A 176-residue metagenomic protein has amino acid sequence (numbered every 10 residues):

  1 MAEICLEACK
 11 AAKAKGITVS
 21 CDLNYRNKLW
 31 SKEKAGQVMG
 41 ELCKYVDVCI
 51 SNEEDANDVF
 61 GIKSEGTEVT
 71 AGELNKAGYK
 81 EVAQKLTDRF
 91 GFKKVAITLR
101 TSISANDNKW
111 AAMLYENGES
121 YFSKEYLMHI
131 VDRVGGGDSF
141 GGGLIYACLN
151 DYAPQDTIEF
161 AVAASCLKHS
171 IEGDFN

Functional and structural regions predicted by a protein language model:
M1: Conserved nucleotide-sugar donor-interacting segment of glycosyltransferase catalytic cores, predominantly GT-B
L6, K10-A14, C43: Anion (oxyanion) recognition and catalysis
A11-T18, F90-K93: A short helix->loop->beta-strand "cap" motif at the edges of active sites that frequently abuts
V19-C21, C49: Hydrophobic faces of well-ordered beta-strands that scaffold small-molecule active sites in alpha/beta enzyme cores
L23-L29: A short, histidine- and acid-enriched strand-loop-helix "catalytic/donor-clamping" loop that lines the nucleotide-sugar
Y25, D55, G141: Short, glycine/acidic-enriched loop or turn micro-motifs at the edges of active sites
L29-G118: Conserved phosphate/ATP/ADP-binding segment of small-molecule kinases
Y121-N176: Conserved post-catalytic alpha-helical subdomain immediately downstream of the catalytic base and nucleotide-binding
